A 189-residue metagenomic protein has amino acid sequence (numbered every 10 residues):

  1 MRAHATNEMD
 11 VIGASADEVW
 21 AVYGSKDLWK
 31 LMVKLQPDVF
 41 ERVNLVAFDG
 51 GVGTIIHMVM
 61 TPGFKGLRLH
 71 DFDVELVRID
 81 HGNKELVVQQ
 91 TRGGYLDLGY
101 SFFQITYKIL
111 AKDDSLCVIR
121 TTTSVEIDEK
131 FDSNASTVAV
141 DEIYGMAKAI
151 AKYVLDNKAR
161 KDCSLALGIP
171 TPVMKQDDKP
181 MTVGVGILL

Functional and structural regions predicted by a protein language model:
M1-V52: Hydrophobic ligand-binding cavity/cleft-lining segments
R2-E8, I55, D71, E85 (+2 more regions): Intrinsic-disorder/low-complexity, polar/charged segments enriched in Ser/Thr/Lys/Arg/Asp/Glu/Gln
N7-D10, N44, D71-R78, F102-A111: Hydrophobic/aromatic beta-strand elements that line small-molecule binding cavities or substrate pockets in beta-rich
G13-D17, F48-G50, V77-E85, K108-V118: A short, structured loop/turn motif at beta-sheet edges
V19, Y23, I56-M58, L76 (+4 more regions): Structural signal for hydrophobic/aromatic residues that build the beta-strand cores of folded beta-sheet domains
D27-L31, F40-L96, N157: Glycine-rich portal/gate segments that line the openings of hydrophobic small-molecule binding cavities
P37-F40, A149-L189: Short, highly charged C-terminal tails/helix-capping segments
V87-G145: Beta-strand/loop substructures that line and gate deep hydrophobic ligand-binding cavities in soluble
